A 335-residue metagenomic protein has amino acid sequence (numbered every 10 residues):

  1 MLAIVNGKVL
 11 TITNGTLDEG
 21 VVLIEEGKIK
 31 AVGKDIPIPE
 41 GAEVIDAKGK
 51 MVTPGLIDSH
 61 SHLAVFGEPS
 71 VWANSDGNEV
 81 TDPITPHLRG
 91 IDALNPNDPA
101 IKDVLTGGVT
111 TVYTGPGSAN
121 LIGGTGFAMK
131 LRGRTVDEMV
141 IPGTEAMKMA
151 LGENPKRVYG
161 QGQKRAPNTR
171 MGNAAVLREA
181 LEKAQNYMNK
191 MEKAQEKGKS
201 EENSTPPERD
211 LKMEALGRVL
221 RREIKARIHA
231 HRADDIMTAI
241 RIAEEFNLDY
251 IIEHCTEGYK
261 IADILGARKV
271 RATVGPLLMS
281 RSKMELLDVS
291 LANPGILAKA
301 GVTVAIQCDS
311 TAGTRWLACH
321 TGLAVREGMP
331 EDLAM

Functional and structural regions predicted by a protein language model:
L2-I4, I38-I91, T106: Replace "His-x-His-based motif
G7, V22, G27, G49 (+6 more regions): Divalent metal-coordination and catalytic microenvironments
V9, T13-T53, S70: Histidine-rich, glycine-flanked metal-binding segment
G55-S59, V112-T114, M147, A226-I228 (+3 more regions): Hydrophobic faces of well-ordered beta-strands that scaffold small-molecule active sites in alpha/beta enzyme cores
G67-L94, T135, A150, P155-G162 (+2 more regions): Active-site gating loops and adjacent loop-to-helix segments of metal-dependent hydrolytic enzymes
E68-P69, S75-T81, T85-L88, K225 (+1 more regions): His/Asp/Glu-enriched, well-ordered alpha-helical/loop segment that forms or immediately abuts the divalent-metal
A100, L105-Y250: Polyanionic/metal-chelating signatures
E208-R209, I228-R232, H254-T256, S282-L291: A general structural motif
